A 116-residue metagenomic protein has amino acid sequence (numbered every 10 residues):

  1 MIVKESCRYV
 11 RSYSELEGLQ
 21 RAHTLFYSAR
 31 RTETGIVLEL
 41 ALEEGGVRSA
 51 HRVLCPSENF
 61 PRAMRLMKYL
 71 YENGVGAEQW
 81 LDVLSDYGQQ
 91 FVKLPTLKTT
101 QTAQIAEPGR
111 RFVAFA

Functional and structural regions predicted by a protein language model:
M1-T24, Q101-A116: Negatively charged, low-complexity tracts enriched in Asp/Glu with abundant Ser/Thr
V3-E5, F26-Y27, E43, P61-R62 (+2 more regions): Aromatic-enriched hydrophobic runs in primary sequence
V10, S14, T24-S28, L70-E72 (+1 more regions): Compositionally biased, intrinsically disordered low-complexity regions enriched in proline and serine
Q20-R30, P95: A positively charged, amphipathic N-terminal helix/segment that binds anionic biomolecules
H23, G35, E39, E78: Functionally constrained cores in energy, signaling, and assembly domains
R31-R52: A short, structured beta-strand/loop element
R48-A116: Mixed-charge, Lys/Arg-enriched low-complexity segments
